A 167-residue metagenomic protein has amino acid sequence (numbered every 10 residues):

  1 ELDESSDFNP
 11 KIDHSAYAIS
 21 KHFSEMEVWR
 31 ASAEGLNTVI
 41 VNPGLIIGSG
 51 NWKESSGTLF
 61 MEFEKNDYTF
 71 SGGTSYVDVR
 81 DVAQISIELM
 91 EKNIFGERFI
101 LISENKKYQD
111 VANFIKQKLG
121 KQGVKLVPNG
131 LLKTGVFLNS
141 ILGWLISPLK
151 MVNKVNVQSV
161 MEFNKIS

Functional and structural regions predicted by a protein language model:
E1, N51-S55, A112-N113, F137-N139: Short aromatic-enriched loop/helix-cap "lid" or pocket-rim segments at secondary-structure transitions that line
E1-Y17: Conserved Rossmann-fold NAD(P)-dependent oxidoreductase catalytic core, especially the SDR/UDP-sugar
L2-S5, S56-F60, L142-W144: Short, hinge-like loop/turn segments at secondary-structure boundaries
I12-V39: Active-site Tyr-X1-5-Lys
F23, E54-S55, F70-M90, E97: Substrate-positioning beta->alpha
N37-Y76: NAD(P)-dependent short-chain dehydrogenase/reductase
I85-M151: Mid/C-terminal beta-alpha module of Rossmann-like enzyme folds, strongest in SDR-family dehydrogenases/epimerases
Y108, V155-S167: Active-site loop of classical SDR/Rossmann-like NAD(P)-dependent oxidoreductases, centered on the catalytic Tyr-X3-Lys
